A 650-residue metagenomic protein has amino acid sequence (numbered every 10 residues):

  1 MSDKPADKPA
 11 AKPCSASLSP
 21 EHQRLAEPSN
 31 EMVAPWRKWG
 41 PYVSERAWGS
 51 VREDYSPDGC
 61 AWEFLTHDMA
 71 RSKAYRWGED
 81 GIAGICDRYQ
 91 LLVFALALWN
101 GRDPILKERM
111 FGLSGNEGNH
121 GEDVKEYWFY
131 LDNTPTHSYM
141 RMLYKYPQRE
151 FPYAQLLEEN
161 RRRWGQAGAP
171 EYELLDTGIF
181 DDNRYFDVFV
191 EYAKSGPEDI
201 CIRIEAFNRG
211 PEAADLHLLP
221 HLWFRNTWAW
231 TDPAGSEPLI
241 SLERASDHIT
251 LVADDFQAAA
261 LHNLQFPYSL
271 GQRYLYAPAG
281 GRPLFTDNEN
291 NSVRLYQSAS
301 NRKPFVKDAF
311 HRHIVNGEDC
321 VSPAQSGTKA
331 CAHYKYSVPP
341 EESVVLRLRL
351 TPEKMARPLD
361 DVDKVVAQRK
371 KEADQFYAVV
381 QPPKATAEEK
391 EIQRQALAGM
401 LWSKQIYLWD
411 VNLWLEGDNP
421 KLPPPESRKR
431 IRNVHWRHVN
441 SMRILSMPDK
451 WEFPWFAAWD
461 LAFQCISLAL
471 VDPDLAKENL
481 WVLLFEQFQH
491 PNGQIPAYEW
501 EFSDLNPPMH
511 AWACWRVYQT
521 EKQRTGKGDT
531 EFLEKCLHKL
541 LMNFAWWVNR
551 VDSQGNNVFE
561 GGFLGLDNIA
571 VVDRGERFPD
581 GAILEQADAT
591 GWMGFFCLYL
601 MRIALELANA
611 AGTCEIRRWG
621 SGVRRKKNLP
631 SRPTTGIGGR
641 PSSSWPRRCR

Functional and structural regions predicted by a protein language model:
S2-S403, Y407-F456, A462, P473-K477 (+6 more regions): Anionic coordination/interaction segments
R141-T177, N301-F305, A309, G399-L401 (+8 more regions): Active-site acid/base region of carbohydrate-active enzymes
I204, A457-L468, A476-N479, L505-R516 (+2 more regions): Well-ordered alpha-helical segments within folded domains of soluble proteins
D215, L600-L607: Juxtamembrane interface elements at the cytosolic ends of transmembrane helices in multi-pass membrane proteins
A330, F453, C465, E499 (+1 more regions): Generic anion/oxyanion-binding catalytic loop in active/binding sites
A378, N549-D552, R602: Charged/polar positions within long, soluble alpha-helices
